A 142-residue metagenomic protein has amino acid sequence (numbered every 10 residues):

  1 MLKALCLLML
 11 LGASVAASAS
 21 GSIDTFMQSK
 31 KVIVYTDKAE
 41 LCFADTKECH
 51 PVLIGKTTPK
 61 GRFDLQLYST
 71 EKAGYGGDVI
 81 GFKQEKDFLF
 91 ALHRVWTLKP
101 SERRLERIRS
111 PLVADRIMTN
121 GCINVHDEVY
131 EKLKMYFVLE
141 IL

Functional and structural regions predicted by a protein language model:
M1: Tryptophan-rich substrate-binding surfaces of secreted polymer-degrading and adhesive proteins
A4-A13: Sec-dependent N-terminal signal peptides
V15-R62, I141-L142: Intrinsically disordered, low-complexity, Pro/Ser/Thr/Asn/Gly/Ala-rich spacer/linker segments adjacent to signal
K56-Q66, S101-R104: Short, surface-exposed linear segments at secondary-structure transitions and domain or protein termini
S69-L142: Exported/periplasmic cell-wall-interacting domains
